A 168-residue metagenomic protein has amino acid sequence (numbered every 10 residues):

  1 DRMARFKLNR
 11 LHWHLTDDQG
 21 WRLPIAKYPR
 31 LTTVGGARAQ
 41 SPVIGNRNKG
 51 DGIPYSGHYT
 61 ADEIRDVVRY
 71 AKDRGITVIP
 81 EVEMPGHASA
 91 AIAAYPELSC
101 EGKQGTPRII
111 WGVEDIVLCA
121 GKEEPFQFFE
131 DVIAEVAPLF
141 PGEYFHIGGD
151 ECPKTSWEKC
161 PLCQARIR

Functional and structural regions predicted by a protein language model:
D1-D18: Catalytic domains of carbohydrate-active enzymes, especially glycoside hydrolases
F6-L11, I64-P85, E97, I116-G148: An active-site-proximal structural segment forming one wall of the substrate-binding cleft that immediately precedes
W13-H14, T32, A39, I79-E81: Non-cysteine beta-strand/loop elements that form the S-adenosyl-L-methionine
T16-G20, E83-H87, D150-K154: Active-site beta-loop-alpha junctions enriched in small/polar residues
Q19-D73, A88-Q127, S156-R168: Aromatic- and acidic-residue-enriched carbohydrate-binding clefts of CAZyme catalytic domains
A37, P138, E151-P153: Glycine-rich, acidic and aromatic/proline-enriched surface loops and short helix-turn segments that act as binding
Y59, G148-G149: Glycine-centered small-residue hotspots that permit tight backbone geometry or close packing
